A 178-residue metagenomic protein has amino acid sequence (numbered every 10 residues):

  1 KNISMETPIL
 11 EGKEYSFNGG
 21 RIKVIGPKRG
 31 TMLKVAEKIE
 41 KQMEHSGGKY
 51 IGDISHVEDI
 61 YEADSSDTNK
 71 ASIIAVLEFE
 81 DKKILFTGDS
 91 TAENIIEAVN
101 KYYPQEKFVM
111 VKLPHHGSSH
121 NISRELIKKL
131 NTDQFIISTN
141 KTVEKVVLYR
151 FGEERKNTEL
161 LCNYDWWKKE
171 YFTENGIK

Functional and structural regions predicted by a protein language model:
K1-K23, Y103, N131-K178: Binuclear metal-ion centers of metallo-dependent hydrolases, dominated by the metallo-beta-lactamase
K1-K83, T158-E159, N175-K178: Flexible, acidic/histidine-containing loops and adjacent segments that form or flank the divalent-metal
R29-G30, T91-A92, W167: Short, solvent-exposed loop/turn segments at secondary-structure junctions
M32, G47-G52, V99-K101, V111-K112 (+2 more regions): Glycine-rich loops and low-complexity Gly/Arg-rich segments that provide flexible linkers or classic glycine-based
V35, I95-V99, Y171-F172: A short, polar/proline- and glycine-enriched secondary-structure boundary/capping micro-motif
D53-D59, S123, N163, K168 (+1 more regions): Serine/threonine-rich low-complexity intrinsically disordered regions
V57-D133, I137-S138, V143-V146: Active-site-proximal loop/helix segments of hydrolase catalytic cores
